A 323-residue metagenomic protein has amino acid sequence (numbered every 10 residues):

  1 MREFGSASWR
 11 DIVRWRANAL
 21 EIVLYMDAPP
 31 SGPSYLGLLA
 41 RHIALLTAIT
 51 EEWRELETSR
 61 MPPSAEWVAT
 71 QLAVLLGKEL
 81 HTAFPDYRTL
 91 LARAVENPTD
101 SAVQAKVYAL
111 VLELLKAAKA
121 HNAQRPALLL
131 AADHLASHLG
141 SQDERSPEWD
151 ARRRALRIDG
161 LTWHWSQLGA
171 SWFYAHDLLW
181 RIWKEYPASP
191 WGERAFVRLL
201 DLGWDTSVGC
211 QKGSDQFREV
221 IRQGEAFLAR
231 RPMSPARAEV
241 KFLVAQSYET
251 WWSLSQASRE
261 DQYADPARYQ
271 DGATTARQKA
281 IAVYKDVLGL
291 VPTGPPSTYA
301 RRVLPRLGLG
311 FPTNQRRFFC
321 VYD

Functional and structural regions predicted by a protein language model:
M1-D323: Acidic, polar-rich low-complexity tracts and alpha-helical solenoid repeat scaffolds
